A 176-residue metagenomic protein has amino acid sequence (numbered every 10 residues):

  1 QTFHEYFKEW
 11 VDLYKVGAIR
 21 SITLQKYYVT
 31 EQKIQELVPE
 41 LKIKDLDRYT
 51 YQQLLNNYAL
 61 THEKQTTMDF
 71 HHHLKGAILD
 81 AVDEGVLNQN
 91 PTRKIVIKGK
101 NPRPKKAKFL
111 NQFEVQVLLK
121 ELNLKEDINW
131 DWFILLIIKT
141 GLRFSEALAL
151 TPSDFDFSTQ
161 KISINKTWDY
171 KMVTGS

Functional and structural regions predicted by a protein language model:
F3-H4, V11-V86, K125-E126: N-terminal core-binding DNA-recognition domain of tyrosine site-specific recombinases/integrases
F3-Y6, Y51, V115, F155: Hydrophobic/aromatic residues in well-formed alpha-helices
I43-L46, L110, L150: A broad, structural micro-motif
K64, M68-F70, D83, L87 (+4 more regions): Basic, Lys/Arg- and aromatic-enriched nucleic-acid-binding interface segment
K75, L148-A149: Short, surface-exposed helix/turn micro-motifs that flank interaction/cofactor sites
L150-S176: Conserved tyrosine-mediated DNA breakage-rejoining catalytic core shared by Y-recombinases
